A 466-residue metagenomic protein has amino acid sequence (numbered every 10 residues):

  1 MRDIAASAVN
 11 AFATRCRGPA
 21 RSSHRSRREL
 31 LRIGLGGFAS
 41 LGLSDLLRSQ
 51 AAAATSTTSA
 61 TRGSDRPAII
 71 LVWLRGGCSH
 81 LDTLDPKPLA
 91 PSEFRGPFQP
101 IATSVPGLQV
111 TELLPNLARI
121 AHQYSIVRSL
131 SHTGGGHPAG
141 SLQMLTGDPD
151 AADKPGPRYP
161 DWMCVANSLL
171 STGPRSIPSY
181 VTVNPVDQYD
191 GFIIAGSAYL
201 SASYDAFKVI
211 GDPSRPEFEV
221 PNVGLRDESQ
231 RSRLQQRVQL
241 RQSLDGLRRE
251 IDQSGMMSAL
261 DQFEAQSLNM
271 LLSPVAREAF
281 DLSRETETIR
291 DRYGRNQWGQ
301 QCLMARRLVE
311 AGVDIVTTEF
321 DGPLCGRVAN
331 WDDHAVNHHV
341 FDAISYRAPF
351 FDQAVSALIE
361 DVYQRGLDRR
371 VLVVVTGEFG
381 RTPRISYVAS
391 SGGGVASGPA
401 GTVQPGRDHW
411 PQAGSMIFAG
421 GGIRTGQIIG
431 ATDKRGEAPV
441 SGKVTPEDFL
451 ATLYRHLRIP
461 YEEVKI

Functional and structural regions predicted by a protein language model:
R2-I466: Ligand-binding pockets and gating/stacking loops
